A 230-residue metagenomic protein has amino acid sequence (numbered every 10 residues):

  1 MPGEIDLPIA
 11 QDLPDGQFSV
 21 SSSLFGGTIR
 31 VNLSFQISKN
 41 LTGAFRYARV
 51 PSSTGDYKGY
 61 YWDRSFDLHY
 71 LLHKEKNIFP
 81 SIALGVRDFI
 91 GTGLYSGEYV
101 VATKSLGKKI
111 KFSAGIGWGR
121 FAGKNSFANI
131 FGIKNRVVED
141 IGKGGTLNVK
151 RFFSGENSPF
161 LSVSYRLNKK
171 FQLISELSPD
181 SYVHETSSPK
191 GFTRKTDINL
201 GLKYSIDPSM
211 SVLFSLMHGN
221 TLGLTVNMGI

Functional and structural regions predicted by a protein language model:
M1-L94, T103-I110, W118-F121, G132-E139 (+3 more regions): Transmembrane beta-barrel domains of Gram-negative outer membranes and organellar outer membranes
R151-S164: Alpha-helix-centered segments that form part of catalytic cores
L222-G229: Blade-level signature of beta-propeller repeat domains, shared across WD40, Kelch, NHL, RCC1 and BNR/Asp-box propellers
